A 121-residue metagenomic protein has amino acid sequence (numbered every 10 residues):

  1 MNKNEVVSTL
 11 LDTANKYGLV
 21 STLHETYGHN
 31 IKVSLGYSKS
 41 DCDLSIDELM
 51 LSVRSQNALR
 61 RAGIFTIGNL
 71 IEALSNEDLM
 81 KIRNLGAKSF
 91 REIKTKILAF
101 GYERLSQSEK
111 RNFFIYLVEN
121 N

Functional and structural regions predicted by a protein language model:
N2-N121: Compact, charge-rich alpha-helical regulatory domains located at protein termini
